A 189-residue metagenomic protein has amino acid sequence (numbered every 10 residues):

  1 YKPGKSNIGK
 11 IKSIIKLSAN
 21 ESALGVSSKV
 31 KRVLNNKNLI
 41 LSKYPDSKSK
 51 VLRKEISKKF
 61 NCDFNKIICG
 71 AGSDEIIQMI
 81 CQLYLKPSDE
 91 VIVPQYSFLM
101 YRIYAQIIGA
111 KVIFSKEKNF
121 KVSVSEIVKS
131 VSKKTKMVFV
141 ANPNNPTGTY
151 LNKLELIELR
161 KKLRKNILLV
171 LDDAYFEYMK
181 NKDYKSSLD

Functional and structural regions predicted by a protein language model:
Y1-K43: N-terminal "arm"/small-domain region of PLP-dependent enzymes with the aminotransferase-like
I15, K136-M137, I167-L168: The start of beta-strands in P-loop NTPase/AAA+ ATPase cores
N20-A23, S73-D74, F98, N142-P146 (+1 more regions): Short glycine-rich anion-binding loops that position phosphate/pyrophosphate groups of nucleotides and phosphorylated
G25-S27, I77-Q78, Y101-R102, T147-G148 (+1 more regions): Glycine/Thr-rich phosphate-binding loops of Rossmann-like dinucleotide-binding domains
K50-E90: Phosphate-binding glycine-rich loop
L83-V140: PLP-dependent aminotransferase-like
V122-K133, P146-L169, D173-D189: Active-site pre-lysine segment of PLP-dependent enzymes
